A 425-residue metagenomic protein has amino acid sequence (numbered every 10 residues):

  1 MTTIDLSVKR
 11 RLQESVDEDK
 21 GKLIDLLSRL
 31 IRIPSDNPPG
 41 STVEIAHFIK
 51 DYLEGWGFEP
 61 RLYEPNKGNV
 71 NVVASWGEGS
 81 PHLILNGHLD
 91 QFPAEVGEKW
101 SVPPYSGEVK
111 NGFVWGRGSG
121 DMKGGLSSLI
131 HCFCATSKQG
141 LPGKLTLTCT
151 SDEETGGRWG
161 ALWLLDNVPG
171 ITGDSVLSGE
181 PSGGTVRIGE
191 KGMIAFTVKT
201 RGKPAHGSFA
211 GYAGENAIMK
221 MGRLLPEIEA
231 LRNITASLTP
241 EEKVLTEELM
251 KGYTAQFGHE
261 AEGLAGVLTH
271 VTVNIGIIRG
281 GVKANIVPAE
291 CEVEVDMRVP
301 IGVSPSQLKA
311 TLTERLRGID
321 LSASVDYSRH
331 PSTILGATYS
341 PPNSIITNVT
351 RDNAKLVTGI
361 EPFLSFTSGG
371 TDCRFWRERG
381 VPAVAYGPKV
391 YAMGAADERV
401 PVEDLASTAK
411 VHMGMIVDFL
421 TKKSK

Functional and structural regions predicted by a protein language model:
M1-S7, S35, N66, A195-K425: Metal-dependent amide/peptide-bond hydrolase catalytic core, centered on the "pita-bread" metallohydrolase fold
T2-W115, K138-P142: Acidic/His- and Gly-rich active-site-bordering loop/insert found across diverse amide/peptide-bond hydrolases
S28, K50, S127-I130, C134 (+5 more regions): Predominant activation on well-ordered alpha-helical scaffold segments within soluble catalytic domains
V70, T155-G157, T185, D372 (+1 more regions): Generic structural signal for helix capping and beta-alpha/helix-loop junctions
P81-I84, F113, T146, D174-V176 (+1 more regions): Structural motif
N86-G87, T148-T150, L177-E180, K199-R201 (+2 more regions): Short beta-strand segments
A94-V109, I188-T200, D352, V384: Acidic-glycine-rich active-site phosphate/pyrophosphate-binding loop
M122-A195, A265, S424: Acidic/histidine-rich catalytic neighborhood of metal-dependent amide-processing enzymes
